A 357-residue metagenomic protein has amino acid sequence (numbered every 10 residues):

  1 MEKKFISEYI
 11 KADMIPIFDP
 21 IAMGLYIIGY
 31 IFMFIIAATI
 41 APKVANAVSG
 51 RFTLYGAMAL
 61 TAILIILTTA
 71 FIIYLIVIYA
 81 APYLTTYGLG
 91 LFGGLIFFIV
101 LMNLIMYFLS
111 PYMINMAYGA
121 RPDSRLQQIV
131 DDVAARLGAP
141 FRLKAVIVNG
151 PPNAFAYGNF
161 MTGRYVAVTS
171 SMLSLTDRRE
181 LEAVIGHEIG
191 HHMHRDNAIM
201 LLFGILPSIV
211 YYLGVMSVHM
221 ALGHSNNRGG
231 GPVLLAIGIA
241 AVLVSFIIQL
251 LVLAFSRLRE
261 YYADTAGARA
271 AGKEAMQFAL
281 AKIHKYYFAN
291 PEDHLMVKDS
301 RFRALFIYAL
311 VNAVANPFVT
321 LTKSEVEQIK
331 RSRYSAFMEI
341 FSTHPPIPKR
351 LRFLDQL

Functional and structural regions predicted by a protein language model:
E2-P151, P207-V252, Y286-F288, P348 (+1 more regions): Hydrophobic or amphipathic, alpha-helical segments that drive membrane association/targeting
I27-I36, G163-E182: Short, charged cytosolic
T85-F98, G163-S174, A304-V319: Hydrophobic alpha-helical transmembrane segments and immediately flanking/interface helices in integral membrane
S110, I129-A134, S256-K273: An active-site-proximal "capping" alpha-helix that borders the catalytic cofactor pocket
P111, V130, V168, H187 (+3 more regions): Residue-level signature of catalytic and energy-coupling elements of molecular machines, predominantly ATP/GTP-dependent
A139-G163, G223-G229, A268-L357: Active-site-proximal gating segments in proteases and membrane effectors
A167, D177-M193, A198: Short alpha-helix carrying the canonical HExxH Zn2+-binding catalytic motif
I189-I205, A270-M276: Catalytic Zn2+-binding segment of zinc metalloproteases
